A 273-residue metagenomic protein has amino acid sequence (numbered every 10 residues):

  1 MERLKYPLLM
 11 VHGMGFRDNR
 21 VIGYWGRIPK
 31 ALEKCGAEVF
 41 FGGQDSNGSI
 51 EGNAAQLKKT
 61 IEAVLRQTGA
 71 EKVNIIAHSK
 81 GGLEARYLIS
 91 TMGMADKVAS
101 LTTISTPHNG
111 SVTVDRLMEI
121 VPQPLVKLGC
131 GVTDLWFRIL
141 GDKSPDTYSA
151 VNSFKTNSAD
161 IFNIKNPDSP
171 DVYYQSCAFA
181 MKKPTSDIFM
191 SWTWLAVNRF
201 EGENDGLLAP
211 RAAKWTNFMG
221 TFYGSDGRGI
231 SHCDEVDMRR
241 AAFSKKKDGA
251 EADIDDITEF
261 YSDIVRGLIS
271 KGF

Functional and structural regions predicted by a protein language model:
M1-C35, F40, R66, E259-F273: Flexible, membrane-associating and regulatory peripheral segments of lipid-active enzymes
E2-R3, G93-D96, P167-S169: Short, conserved loop/helix-junction motifs that constitute active-site signature segments in enzyme catalytic cores
L8, H12, V39, A54-A159: Serine-dependent carboxylesterase/thioesterase catalytic core of lipase-like alpha/beta-hydrolase/SGNH enzymes
G13, A37, Q44, T106 (+1 more regions): Active-site loop/turn elements of alpha/beta-hydrolase fold enzymes, especially the short glycine-/histidine-rich
I22-G23, S111-L117, T185-M190: Short aromatic-enriched loop/helix-cap "lid" or pocket-rim segments at secondary-structure transitions that line
G42-E51: Short beta->alpha junction loops
D134-M190: Hydrophobic, aromatic-enriched interface-forming segments
P167-F273: C-terminal catalytic-base region of ester-bond hydrolases, centering on the histidine of the charge-relay
